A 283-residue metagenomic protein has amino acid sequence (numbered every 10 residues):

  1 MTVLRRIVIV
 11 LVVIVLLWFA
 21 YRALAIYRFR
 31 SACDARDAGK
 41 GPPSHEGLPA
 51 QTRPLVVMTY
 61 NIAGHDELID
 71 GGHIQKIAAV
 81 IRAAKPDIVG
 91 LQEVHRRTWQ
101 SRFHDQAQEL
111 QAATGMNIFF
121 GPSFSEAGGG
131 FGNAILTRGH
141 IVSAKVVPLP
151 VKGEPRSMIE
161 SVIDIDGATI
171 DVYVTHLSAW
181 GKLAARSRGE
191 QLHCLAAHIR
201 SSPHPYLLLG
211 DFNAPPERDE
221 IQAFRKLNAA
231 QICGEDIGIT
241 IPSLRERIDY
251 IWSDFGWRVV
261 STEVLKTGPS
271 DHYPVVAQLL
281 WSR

Functional and structural regions predicted by a protein language model:
R5-V10, W18-E46, V147, A197-L207 (+1 more regions): Metal-dependent phosphoester-hydrolase catalytic domains
W18, A25-P49, I69-D70, I88 (+3 more regions): Structured beta-strand-rich core segments of catalytic domains in phosphoester-bond hydrolases
S44-G72, V80: N-terminal active-site segment of His-dependent metallophosphoesterases
L55-I62, I77-F103, S161, D171-T175 (+4 more regions): Active-site beta-strand/loop signature of hydrolases that rely on acidic residues for catalysis
Y60-A63, Q92-V94, G121-F124, T137-G139 (+6 more regions): Active-site-proximal beta-strand/loop segments in catalytic clefts of secreted hydrolases
G71-Q75, F103-H104, P155, G189-L192 (+1 more regions): Structural motif corresponding to alpha-helix initiation and N-cap regions
R82-P86, Q111-G115, F119, I141 (+2 more regions): Sec-exported extracytoplasmic/periplasmic mature domains
